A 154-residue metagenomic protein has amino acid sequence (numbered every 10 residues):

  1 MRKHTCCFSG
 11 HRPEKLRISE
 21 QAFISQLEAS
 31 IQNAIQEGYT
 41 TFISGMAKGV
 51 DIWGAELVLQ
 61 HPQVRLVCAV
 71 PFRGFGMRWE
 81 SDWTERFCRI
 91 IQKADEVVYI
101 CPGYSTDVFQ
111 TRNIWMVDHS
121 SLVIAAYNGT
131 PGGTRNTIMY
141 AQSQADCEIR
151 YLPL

Functional and structural regions predicted by a protein language model:
M1-L154: Acidic/glycine-enriched connector segments
